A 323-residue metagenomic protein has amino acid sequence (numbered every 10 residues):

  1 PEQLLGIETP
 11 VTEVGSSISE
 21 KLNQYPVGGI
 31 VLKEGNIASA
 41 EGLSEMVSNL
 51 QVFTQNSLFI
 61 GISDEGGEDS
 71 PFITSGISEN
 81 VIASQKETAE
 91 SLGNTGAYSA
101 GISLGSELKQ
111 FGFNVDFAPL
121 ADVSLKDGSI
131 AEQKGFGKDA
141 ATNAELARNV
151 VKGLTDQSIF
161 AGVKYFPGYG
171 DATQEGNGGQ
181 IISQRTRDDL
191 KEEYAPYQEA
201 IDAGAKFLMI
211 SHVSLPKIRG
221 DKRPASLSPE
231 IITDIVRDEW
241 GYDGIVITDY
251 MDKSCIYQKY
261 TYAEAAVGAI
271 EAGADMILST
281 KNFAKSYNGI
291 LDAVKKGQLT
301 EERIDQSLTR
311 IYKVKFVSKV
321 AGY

Functional and structural regions predicted by a protein language model:
P1-I60, D64-T74, A321: N-terminal hydrophobic targeting/anchoring segments and the immediately downstream early-domain regions of hydrolases
E2-G15, I82-S99, G179-E192, S254-K259: Active-site mouth loops of central-metabolism enzymes
P10-Q24, G96-E107, D189-E199, T261-G268: Short, acidic/polar
I30, S39-V52, L58, E68-S70 (+2 more regions): Second-shell residues forming the walls of enzyme active-site clefts
T54-G101: Substrate-binding cleft of extracellular glycoside hydrolase catalytic domains
S57-D64, F117, E302, S307: Short beta-strand elements of ligand-binding domains
T74-E79, N114-Q133, F160, K164-I181 (+1 more regions): Active-site-proximal loop/short-helix segments that contain or immediately flank catalytic acid/base residue(s)
I82-V151, T155: A substrate-binding/cap region within the structured catalytic cores of diverse enzymes
